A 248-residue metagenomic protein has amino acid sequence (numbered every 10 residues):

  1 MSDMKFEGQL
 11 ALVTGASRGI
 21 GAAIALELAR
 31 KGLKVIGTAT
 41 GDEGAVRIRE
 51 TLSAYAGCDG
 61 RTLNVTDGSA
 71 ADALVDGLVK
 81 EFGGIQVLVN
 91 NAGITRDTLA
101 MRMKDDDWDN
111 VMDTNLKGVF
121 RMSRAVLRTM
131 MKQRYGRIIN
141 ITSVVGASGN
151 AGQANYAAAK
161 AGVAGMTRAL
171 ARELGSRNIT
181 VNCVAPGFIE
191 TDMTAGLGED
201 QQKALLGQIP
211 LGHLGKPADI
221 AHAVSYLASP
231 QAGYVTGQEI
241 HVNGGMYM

Functional and structural regions predicted by a protein language model:
L10, S17-R18: Conserved glycine-rich cofactor-binding loop
K31-R47: Conserved glycine-rich Rossmann-like NAD(P)H-binding loop of the short-chain dehydrogenase/reductase
L99-A100, K104-M112, L205: Substrate-binding pocket helix/loop in short-chain dehydrogenase/reductase
S123, A159, T167: Active-site helix of classical SDR
R128, R172-S176, G233: Alpha-helical segment proximal to the catalytic Tyr-Lys
S143: Residue(s) in the substrate-gating loop at a strand-loop-helix junction that position the organic substrate next
G175, T180, K216, V235-G237: Short, small/polar-rich loop/turn modules that mediate ligand/substrate recognition or access, typified
